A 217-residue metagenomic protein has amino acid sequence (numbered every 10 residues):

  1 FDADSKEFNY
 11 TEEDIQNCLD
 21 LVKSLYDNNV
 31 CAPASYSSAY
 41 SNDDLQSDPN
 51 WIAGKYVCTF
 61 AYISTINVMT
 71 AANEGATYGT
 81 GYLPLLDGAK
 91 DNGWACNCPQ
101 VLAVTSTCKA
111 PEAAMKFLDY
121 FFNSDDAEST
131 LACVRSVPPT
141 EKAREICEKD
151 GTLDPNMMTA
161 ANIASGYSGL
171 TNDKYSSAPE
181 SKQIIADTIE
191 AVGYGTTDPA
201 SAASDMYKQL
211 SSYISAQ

Functional and structural regions predicted by a protein language model:
F1-S5, L19-D20, D27, K90-T105 (+2 more regions): Periplasmic solute-binding protein
S5-A39, L83: Glycine-centered hinge/linker elements that transmit conformational signals in sensory and ligand-binding systems
C31, A71-V137, D187: Extracytoplasmic/periplasmic substrate-recognition and gating elements
S35-I52: Short helix-initiation/N-cap motifs at beta->coil->alpha
L45-P49, T65-N73, S211: Pocket-flanking alpha-helical
S47, I52-A61, A76: Alpha-to-beta junction loops
F60-I66, P84, Q100: Beta->alpha turn/N-cap motifs
G81, L131-A191: Long, aromatic- and glycine/proline-rich binding clefts that accommodate carbohydrate-like moieties
